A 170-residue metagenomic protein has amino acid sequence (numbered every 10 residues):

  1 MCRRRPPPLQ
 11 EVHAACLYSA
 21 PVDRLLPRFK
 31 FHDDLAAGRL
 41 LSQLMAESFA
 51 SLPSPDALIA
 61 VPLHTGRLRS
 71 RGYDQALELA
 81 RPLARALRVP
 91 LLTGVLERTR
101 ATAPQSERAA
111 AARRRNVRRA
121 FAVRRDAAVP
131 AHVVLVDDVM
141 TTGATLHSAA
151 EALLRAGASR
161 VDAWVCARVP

Functional and structural regions predicted by a protein language model:
M1-P170: Glycine-rich phosphate/pyrophosphate-handling loop used in enzymes and phosphotransfer proteins
